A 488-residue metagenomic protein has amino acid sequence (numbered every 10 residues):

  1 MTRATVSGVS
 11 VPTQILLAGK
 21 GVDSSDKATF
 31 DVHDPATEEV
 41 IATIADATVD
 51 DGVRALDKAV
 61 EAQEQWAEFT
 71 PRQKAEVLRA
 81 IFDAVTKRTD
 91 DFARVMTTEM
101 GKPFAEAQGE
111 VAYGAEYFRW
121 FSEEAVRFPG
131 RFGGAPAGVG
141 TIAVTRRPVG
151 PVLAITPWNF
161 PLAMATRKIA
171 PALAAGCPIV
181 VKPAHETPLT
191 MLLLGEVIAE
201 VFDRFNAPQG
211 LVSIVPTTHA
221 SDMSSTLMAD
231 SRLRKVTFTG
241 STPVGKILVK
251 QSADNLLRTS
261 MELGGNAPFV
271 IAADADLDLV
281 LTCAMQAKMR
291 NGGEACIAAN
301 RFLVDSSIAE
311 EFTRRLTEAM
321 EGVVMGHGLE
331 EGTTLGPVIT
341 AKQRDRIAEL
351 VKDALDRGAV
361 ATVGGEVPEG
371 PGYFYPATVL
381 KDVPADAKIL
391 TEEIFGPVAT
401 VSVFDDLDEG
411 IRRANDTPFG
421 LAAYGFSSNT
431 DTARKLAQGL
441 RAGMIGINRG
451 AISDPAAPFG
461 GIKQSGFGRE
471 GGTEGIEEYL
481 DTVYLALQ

Functional and structural regions predicted by a protein language model:
M1-A36: Hydrophobic face of amphipathic alpha-helices that form TPR/SEL1-like repeat modules and related alpha-solenoid
T37-T43, L233, V270, V324 (+2 more regions): Conserved C-terminal structural/oligomerization subdomain of aldehyde/semialdehyde dehydrogenase
E38, K74, M96, F118 (+9 more regions): Residue-level signal for inorganic ion chemistry
E39-F128, V139: Glycine-rich loop-to-alpha-helix module at the N-terminal edge of alpha/beta enzyme cores
I41-A47, A62-E68, L153-A154, F269-A272 (+5 more regions): Short, well-ordered beta-strand elements within core beta-sheets of diverse protein domains
R131-L279, F404: Rossmann-like NAD(P) dinucleotide-binding subdomain of oxidoreductase/dehydrogenase enzymes
P178-V180, A361, M444: A short hydrophobic/small-residue beta-strand
V197-E200, P243-P384, I447: ALDH superfamily catalytic-core signature
